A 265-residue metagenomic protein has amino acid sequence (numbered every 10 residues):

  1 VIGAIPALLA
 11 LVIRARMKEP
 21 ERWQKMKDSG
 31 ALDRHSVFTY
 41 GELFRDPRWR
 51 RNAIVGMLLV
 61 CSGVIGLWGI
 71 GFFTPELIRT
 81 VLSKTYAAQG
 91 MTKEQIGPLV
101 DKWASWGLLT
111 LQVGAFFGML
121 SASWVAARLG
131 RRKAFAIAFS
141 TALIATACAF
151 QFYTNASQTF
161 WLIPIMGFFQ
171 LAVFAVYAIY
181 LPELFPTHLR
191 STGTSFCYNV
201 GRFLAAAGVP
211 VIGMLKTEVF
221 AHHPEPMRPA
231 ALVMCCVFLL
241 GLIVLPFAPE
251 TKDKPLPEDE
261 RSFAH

Functional and structural regions predicted by a protein language model:
V1-I2, K216-C236: A membrane-interface helix-boundary motif in multi-pass transporters
A10-R16, Y180, C235-S262: Multi-pass alpha-helical transporter architecture, strongest for 12-TM Major Facilitator/SLC carriers used
A15-T39, K254-F263: Flexible cytoplasmic inter-helical loops of multi-pass small-molecule transporters
P47-F116, A205-V209: Extracytoplasmic gate region of multi-pass secondary transporters
I78-R79, V125-A126, I212-A221: Interfacial helix-cap and linker-helix signal at transmembrane-aqueous boundaries of multi-pass secondary transporters
A127-F139: Cytoplasmic membrane-interface "Motif A"-like loop-to-helix N-cap segments of 12-TM Major Facilitator Superfamily
S140-T154: C-terminal ends and interior cores of transmembrane alpha-helices in multi-pass membrane transporters/permeases
Q158-A172: Hydrophobic core of transmembrane alpha-helices in multi-pass small-molecule transporters, especially MFS/SLC-type
